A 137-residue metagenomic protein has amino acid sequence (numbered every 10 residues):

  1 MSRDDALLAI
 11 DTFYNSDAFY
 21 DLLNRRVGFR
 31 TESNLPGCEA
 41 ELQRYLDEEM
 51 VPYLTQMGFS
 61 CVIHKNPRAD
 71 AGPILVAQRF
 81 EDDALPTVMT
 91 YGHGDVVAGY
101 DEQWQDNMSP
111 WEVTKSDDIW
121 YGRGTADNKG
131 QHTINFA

Functional and structural regions predicted by a protein language model:
S2-T125, H132: Acidic/His- and Gly-rich active-site-bordering loop/insert found across diverse amide/peptide-bond hydrolases
Q131-A137: Active-site-proximal alpha-helical scaffold in enzymes
